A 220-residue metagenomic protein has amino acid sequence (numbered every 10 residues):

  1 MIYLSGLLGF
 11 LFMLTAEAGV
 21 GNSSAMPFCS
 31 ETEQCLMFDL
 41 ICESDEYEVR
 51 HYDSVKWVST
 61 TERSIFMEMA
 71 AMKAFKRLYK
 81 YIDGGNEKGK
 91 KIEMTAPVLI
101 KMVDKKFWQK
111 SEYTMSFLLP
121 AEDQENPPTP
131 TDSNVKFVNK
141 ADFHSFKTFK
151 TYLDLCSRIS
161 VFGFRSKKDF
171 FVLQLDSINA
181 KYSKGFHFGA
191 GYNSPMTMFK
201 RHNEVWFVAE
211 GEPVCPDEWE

Functional and structural regions predicted by a protein language model:
I2-E220: A solvent-exposed interaction/effector surface
